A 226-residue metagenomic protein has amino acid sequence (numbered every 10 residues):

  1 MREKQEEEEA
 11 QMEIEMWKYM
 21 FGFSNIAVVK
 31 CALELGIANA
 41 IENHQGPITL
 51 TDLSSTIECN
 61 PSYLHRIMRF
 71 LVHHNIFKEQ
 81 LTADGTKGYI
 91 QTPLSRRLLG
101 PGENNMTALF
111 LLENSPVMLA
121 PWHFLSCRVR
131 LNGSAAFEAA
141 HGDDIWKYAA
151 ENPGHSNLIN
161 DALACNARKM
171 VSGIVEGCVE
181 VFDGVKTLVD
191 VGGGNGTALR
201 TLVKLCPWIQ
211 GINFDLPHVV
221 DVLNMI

Functional and structural regions predicted by a protein language model:
R2-E7, Q11-T187: Conserved Class I S-adenosyl-L-methionine-dependent methyltransferase catalytic core
K186-I226: Class I SAM-dependent methyltransferase SAM/SAH-binding core
